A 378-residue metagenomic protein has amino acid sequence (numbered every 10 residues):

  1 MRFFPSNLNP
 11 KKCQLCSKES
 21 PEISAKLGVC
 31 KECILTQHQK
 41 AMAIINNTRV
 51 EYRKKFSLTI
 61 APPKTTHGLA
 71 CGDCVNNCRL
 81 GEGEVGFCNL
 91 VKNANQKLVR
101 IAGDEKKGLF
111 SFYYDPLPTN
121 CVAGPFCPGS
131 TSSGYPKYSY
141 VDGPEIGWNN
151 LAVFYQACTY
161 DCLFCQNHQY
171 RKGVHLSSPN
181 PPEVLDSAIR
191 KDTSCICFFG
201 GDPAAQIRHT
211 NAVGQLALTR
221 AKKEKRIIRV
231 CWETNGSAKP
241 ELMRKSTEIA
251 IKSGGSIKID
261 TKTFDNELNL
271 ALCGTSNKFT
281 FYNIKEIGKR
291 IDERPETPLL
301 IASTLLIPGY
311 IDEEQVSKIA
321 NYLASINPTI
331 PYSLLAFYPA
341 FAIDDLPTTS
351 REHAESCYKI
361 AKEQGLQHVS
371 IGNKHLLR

Functional and structural regions predicted by a protein language model:
M1-R53, L58-T66, C71-N76, E82 (+2 more regions): Auxiliary Fe-S-binding modules of radical SAM enzymes
F4-L8, L27, T36-I45, L58 (+3 more regions): Canonical Radical SAM [4Fe-4S] cluster-binding loop centered on the CxxxCxxC motif and its immediate flanking residues
C13-C16, C30-C33, C88, V153 (+6 more regions): Generic structural hydrophobic/aromatic packing signal, biased to beta-strands
S24, A41, E82-V85, V99 (+7 more regions): Generic domain-boundary/flexible-linker signal
I45-T48, N89, G103, H168 (+6 more regions): Residue-level detector of alpha-helical recognition elements and their boundaries
L90-K252: Conserved Radical SAM active-site core
S178-P347, E352: Conserved AdoMet/S-adenosylmethionine-binding subsite of the radical SAM
